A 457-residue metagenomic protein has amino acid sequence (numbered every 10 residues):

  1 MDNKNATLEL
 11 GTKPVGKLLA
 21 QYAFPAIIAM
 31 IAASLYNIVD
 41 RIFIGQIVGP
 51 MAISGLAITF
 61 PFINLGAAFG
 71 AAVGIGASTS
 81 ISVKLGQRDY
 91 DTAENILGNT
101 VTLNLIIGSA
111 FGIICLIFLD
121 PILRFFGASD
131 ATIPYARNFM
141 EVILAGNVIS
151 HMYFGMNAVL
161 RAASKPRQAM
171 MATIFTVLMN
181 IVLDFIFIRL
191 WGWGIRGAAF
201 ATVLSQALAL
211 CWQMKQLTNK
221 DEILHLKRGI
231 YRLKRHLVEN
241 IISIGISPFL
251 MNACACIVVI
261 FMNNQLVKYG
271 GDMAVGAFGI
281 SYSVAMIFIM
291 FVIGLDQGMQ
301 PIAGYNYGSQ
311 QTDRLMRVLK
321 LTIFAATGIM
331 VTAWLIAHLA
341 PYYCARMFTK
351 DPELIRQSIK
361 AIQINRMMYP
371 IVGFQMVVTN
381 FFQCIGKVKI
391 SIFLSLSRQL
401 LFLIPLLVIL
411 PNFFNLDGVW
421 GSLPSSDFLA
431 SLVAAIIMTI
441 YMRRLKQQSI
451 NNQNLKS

Functional and structural regions predicted by a protein language model:
M1-A23, I81-V148, L190-G245, A303-M368 (+1 more regions): Short alpha-helical transmembrane segments in multi-pass integral membrane proteins
T12, G16-L35, V39, F62-F69 (+8 more regions): Residue-level signal for short hydrophobic patches within transmembrane helices of multi-pass membrane transporters
Q21-D40, V142, T176, S205-A209 (+4 more regions): Transmembrane helical elements of multi-pass membrane transporters/channels
L35-S54, L123-D130, I186-W193, C256-S283 (+4 more regions): Helix-terminus/linker motif at the lipid-water interface of multi-pass membrane proteins
R41, P50-I53, Y90, L119 (+6 more regions): Membrane-helix interface/capping residues of multi-pass secondary transporters
I53-I113, S150-A169, A277-P341, V372-S391: Small-residue-rich hydrophobic transmembrane alpha-helices
L65-A68, N180-D184, L210-M214, M286-M290 (+3 more regions): Hydrophobic transmembrane alpha-helices of multi-pass small-molecule transporters
G74, V142-R161, A172-N180, A198-C211 (+4 more regions): Short runs within selected transmembrane alpha-helices of multi-pass transporters and secretion channels
